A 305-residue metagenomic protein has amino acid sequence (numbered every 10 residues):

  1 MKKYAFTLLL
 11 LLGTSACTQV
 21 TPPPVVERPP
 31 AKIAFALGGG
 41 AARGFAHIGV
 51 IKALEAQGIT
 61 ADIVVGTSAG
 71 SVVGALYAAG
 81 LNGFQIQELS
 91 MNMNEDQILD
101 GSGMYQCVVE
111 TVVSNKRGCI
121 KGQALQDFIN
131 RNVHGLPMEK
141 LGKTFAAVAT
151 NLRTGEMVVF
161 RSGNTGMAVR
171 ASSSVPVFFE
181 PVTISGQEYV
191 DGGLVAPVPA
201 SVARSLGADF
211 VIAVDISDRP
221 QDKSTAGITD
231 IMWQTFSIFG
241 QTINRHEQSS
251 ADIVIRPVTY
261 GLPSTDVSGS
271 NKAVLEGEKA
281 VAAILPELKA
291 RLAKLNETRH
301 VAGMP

Functional and structural regions predicted by a protein language model:
A5-S15: Bacterial N-terminal signal peptides
C17-V64, L76-P305: Patatin-like phospholipase
G66, G70: Gly/Ala-rich beta-loop-alpha elbow adjacent to hydrolase catalytic centers
